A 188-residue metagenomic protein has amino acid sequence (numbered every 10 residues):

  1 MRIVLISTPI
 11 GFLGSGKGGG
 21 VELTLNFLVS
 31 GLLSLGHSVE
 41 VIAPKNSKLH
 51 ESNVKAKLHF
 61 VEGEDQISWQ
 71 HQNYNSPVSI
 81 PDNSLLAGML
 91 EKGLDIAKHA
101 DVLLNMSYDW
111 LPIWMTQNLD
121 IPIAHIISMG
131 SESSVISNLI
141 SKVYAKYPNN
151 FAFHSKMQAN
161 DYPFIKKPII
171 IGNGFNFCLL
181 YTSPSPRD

Functional and structural regions predicted by a protein language model:
M1-N46: N-terminal subdomain of nucleotide-sugar transferases
I10-F12, S34-S76: N-terminal strand-loop element at the rim of the active site of nucleotide-sugar-dependent glycosyltransferases
V21, P44, N105-S107, N149-S155 (+1 more regions): Replace "coordinates the UDP/GDP/TDP-sugar" with "coordinates nucleotide-activated sugar donors
K48-V54, P112-D120, A159-I165: Short loop/helix-cap segments at secondary-structure boundaries that form the rim of catalytic
Q72-V102: An amphipathic, basic-hydrophobic alpha-helix
N105-W110, I127: Short His-centered aromatic/hydrophobic patch
P122-S134, I140-L180: Donor nucleotide-sugar binding/catalytic pocket of nucleotide-sugar-dependent glycosyltransferases
Y181-D188: Conserved small/polar residues in nucleotide/adenosyl-binding loops
